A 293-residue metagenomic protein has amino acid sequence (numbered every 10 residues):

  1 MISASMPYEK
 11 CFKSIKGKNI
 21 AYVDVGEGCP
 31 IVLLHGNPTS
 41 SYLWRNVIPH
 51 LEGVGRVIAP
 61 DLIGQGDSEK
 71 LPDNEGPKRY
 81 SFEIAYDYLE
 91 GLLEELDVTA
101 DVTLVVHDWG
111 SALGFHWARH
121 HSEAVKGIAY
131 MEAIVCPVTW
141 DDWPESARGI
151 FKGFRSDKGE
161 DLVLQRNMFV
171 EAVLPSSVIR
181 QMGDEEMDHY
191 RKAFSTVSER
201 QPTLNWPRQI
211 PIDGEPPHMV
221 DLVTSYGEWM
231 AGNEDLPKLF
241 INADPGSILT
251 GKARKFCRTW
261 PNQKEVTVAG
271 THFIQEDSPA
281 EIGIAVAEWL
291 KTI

Functional and structural regions predicted by a protein language model:
I2-V23, L43, I58, Q65-V105 (+3 more regions): Flexible "cap/lid" subdomain of the alpha/beta-hydrolase fold that forms the substrate-access gate
V23-K70: Conserved HGGG/HGGXW glycine-rich cap/lid loop of the alpha/beta-hydrolase fold
G36, D277-S278: Active-site helix-initiating loop/hinge in glycosyltransferases
I282: Histidine-centered active-site loop/cap adjacent to the catalytic His in serine esterases/O-acetyl transfer systems
I293: Alpha/beta-hydrolase-fold serine-hydrolase catalytic core, especially in secreted/extracellular enzymes
